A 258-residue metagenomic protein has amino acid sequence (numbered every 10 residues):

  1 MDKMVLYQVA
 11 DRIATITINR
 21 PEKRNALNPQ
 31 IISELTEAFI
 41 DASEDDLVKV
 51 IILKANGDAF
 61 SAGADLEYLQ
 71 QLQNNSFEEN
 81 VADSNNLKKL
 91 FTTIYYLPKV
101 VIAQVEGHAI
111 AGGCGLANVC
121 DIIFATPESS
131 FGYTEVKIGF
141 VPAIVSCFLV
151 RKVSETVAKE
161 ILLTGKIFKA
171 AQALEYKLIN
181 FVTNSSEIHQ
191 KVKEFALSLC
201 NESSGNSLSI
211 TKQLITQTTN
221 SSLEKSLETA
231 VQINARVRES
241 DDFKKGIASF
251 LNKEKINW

Functional and structural regions predicted by a protein language model:
M1-N56, T92: Conserved CoA-thioester-binding segment of acyl-CoA-metabolizing enzymes
I16, R20, L35, L53 (+6 more regions): Terminal peptide-recognition signature
P21, F124-S129, I179-E228, N257-W258: C-terminal long alpha-helix characteristic of the crotonase
A55-L90, A109: Glycine- (often His-adjacent) and acidic-residue-rich active-site loop that binds/positions the CoA thioester
A62-A64, V157-K166: Short helix- or helix-capping micro-motifs that position conserved polar/aromatic residues at function-defining sites
T92-I138: Glycine-rich beta-to-alpha active-site loop
G112-I123, P127-E128, V145, A170-Q172 (+2 more regions): Active-site-proximal glycine-rich helix-loop-beta segment
C147-T156: Hydrophobic, secondary-structure "cap" segments at the distal end of domains
